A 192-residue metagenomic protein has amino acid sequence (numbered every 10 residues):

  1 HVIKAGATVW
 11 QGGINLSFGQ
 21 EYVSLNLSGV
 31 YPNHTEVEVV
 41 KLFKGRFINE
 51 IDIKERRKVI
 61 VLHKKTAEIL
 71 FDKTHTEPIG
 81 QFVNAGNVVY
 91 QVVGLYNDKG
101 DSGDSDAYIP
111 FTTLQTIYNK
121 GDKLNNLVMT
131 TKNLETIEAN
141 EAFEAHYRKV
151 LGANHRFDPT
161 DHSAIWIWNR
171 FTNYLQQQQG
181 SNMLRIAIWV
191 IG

Functional and structural regions predicted by a protein language model:
H1-F47, I167: Short amphipathic beta-strand/extended segments in non-transmembrane regions
W10-G12, P32, I53, N97 (+1 more regions): Residues that form or immediately flank small-molecule/cofactor binding pockets and catalytic motifs
Q11-G12, T66-A67, T113, T172-N173: Alpha-helix capping/helix-boundary segments
I14-F18, G100-D101, L175-Q177: A short acidic, helix-capping loop that chelates divalent metal ions and anchors anionic groups
N15, G80-N84, W166: Residue-level detector of beta-strand face positions
Y22, K54-R57, D104, E138 (+3 more regions): Residues at secondary-structure transition points
S28, N33-I48, R57-T160: Mid-to-C-terminal secondary-structure elements that act as membrane-proximal/extracytoplasmic interface segments
D158-V190: Peri-transmembrane interface segments
